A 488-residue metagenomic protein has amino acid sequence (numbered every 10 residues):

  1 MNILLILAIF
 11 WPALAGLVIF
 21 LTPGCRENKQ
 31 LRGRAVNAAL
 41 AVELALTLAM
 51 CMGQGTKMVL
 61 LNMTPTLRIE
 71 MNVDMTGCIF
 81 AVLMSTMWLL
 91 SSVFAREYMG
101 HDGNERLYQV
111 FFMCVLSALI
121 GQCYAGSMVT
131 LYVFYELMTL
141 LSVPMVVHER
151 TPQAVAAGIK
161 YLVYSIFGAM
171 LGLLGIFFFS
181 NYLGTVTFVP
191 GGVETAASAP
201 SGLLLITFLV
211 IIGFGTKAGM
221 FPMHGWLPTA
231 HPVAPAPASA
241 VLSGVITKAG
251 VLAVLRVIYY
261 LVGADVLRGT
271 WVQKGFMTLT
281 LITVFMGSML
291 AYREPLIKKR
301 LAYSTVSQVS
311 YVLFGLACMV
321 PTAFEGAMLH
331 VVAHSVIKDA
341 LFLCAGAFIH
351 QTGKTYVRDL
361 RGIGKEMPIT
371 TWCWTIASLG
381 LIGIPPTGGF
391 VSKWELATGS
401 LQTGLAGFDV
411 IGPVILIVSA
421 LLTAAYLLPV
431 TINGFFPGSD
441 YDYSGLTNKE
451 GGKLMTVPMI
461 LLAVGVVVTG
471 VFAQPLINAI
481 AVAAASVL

Functional and structural regions predicted by a protein language model:
M1-L7, L14-V110, P190, I480-V487: Transmembrane helix-loop-helix hairpins at membrane boundaries of multipass inner-membrane proteins
I6-W11, V36-A41, V82, S165-A169 (+2 more regions): Hydrophobic H-region at the start of alpha-helical membrane spans
A8-I9, I19, A218, L454-M455 (+1 more regions): Hydrophobic alpha-helical transmembrane segments of integral membrane proteins, especially lipid-exposed positions
K29-L40, A156-I166, M367-C373, G452-L461: Alpha-helical transmembrane segments and their helix-start/interface "positive-inside/aromatic belt" motifs in integral
N37-A49, S165-L174, W374-I382, L461-A473: Hydrophobic alpha-helical membrane-insertion segments
L90-M99, R106, L116-V129, L141-N433: Hydrophobic transmembrane alpha-helices and their helix-loop junctions in integral membrane proteins
E136: Short phosphate-coordinating micro-motif centered on Lys-Gly-acidic
A234, K365-I369, L427-L488: Cytoplasmic/organellar membrane-interface segments at the starts of transmembrane helices in multi-pass inner-membrane
